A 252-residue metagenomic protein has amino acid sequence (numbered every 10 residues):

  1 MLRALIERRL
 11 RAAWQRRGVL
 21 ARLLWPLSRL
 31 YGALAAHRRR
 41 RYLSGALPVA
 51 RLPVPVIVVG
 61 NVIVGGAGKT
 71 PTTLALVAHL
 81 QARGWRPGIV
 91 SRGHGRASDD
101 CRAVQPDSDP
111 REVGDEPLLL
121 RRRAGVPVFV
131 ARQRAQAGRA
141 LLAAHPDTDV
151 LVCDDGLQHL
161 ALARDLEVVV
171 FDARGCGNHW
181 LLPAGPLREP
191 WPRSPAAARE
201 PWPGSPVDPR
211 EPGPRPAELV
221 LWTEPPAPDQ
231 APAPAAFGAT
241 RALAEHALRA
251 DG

Functional and structural regions predicted by a protein language model:
L2-P55: A transmembrane-helix-recognition feature enriched in membrane-embedded lipid enzymes and envelope glyco-/phospholipid
L2-R3, A12, V19-L20, G88 (+3 more regions): Residues lining hydrophobic/aromatic ligand-binding pockets adjacent to catalytic sites
P26, P53-P55, E116, E167 (+1 more regions): A generic secondary-structure signal marking the coil-to-beta-strand transition
R39-P106, V126: Walker A (P-loop) phosphate-binding motif
V59, F171, A239: Hydrophobic residues at beta-strand termini and immediately following loops that shape nucleotide-binding pockets
N61-I63, L157, L243: Short, well-ordered turn and helix-capping elements at secondary-structure junctions
G93-P232, A247-R249: Phosphate/Mg2+-binding loops and adjacent switch elements in nucleotide/diphosphate-handling enzyme cores
